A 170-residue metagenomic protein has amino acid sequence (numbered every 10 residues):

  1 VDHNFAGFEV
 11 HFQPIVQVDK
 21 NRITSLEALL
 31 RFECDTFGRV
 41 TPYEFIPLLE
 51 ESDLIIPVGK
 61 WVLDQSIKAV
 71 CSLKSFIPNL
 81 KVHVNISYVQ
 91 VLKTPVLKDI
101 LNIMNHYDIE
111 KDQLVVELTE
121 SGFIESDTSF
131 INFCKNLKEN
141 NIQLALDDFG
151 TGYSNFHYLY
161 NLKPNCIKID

Functional and structural regions predicted by a protein language model:
V1-L48, N85, L146: Active-site core of bacterial EAL-family cyclic-dinucleotide phosphodiesterase domains
D2-H3, L80, L92, Q143: Long mid-to-C-terminal scaffolding/interaction modules that assemble large complexes
Q17-E27, L54-F130: Catalytic core of bacterial c-di-GMP phosphodiesterases, primarily the EAL and HD-GYP domains, capturing alpha-helical
V40, W61, G152-S154: Gly/Ser/Thr-rich beta-alpha loop segments that engage phosphate groups in nucleotides
E44, L48, Q65, N85-I86 (+2 more regions): Cyclic nucleotide signaling catalytic output domains
I46-P47, I56, K135: Conserved long alpha-helical elements within nucleotide-processing catalytic cores of c-di-GMP signaling and class III
L101-D170: The catalytic core of metal-dependent phosphodiesterases that act on cyclic dinucleotides
